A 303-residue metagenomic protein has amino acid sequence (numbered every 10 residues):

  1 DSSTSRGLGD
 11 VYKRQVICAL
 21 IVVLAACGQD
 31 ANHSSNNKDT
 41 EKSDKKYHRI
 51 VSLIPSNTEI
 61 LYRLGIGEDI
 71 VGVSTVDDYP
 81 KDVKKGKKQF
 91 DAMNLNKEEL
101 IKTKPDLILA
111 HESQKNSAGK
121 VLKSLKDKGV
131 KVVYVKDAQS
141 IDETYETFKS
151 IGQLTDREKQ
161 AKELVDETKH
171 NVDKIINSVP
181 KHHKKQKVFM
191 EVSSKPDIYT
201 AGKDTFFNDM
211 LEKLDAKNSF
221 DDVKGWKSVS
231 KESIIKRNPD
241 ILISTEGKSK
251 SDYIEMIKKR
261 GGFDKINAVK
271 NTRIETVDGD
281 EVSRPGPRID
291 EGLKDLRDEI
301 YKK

Functional and structural regions predicted by a protein language model:
D1-Y12: Single conserved hydrophobic/aromatic residue that forms the stacking wall/gate of nucleotide- or nucleobase-binding
V23-A26: C-terminal motif of bacterial Sec signal peptides marking the signal peptidase cleavage site
G28-K46: Short, low-complexity, disordered segments immediately C-terminal to signal peptides in bacterial exported proteins
R49-L64, K159-L214: Basic- and aromatic-lined ligand-binding clefts that recognize polyanionic substrates
R49-T103, L107-Q114: A short, structured surface patch at a secondary-structure boundary
S74-Y79, Y199-W226: Alpha-helical, coiled-coil/dimerization segments enriched in small aliphatic residues
S117-K120, K136-S150, K185-F206, K250-S251: Extracytoplasmic ligand-binding site segments that recognize negatively charged/polar headgroups
Q139, E143-D156, K162, D166 (+1 more regions): Structured C-terminal subdomain patch of bacterial secreted/periplasmic proteins
